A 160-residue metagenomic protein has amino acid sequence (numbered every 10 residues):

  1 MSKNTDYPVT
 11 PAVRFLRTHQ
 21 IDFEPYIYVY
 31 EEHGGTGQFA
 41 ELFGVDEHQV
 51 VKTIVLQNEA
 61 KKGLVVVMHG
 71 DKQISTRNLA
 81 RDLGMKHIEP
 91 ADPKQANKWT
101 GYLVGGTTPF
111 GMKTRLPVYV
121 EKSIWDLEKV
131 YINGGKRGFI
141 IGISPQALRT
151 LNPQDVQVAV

Functional and structural regions predicted by a protein language model:
M1-V160: Extended, low-hydrophobicity, polar/charged segments
